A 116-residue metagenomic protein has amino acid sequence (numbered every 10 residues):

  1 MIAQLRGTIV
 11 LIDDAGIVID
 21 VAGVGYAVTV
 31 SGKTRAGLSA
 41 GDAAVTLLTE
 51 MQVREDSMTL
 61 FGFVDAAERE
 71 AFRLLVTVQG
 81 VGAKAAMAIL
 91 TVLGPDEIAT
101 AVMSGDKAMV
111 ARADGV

Functional and structural regions predicted by a protein language model:
M1: Glycine/alanine-rich phosphate-binding loops at beta-alpha junctions
Q4-R6, V10-D114: Long, highly charged, low-complexity intrinsically disordered interaction regions that mediate electrostatic DNA/RNA
